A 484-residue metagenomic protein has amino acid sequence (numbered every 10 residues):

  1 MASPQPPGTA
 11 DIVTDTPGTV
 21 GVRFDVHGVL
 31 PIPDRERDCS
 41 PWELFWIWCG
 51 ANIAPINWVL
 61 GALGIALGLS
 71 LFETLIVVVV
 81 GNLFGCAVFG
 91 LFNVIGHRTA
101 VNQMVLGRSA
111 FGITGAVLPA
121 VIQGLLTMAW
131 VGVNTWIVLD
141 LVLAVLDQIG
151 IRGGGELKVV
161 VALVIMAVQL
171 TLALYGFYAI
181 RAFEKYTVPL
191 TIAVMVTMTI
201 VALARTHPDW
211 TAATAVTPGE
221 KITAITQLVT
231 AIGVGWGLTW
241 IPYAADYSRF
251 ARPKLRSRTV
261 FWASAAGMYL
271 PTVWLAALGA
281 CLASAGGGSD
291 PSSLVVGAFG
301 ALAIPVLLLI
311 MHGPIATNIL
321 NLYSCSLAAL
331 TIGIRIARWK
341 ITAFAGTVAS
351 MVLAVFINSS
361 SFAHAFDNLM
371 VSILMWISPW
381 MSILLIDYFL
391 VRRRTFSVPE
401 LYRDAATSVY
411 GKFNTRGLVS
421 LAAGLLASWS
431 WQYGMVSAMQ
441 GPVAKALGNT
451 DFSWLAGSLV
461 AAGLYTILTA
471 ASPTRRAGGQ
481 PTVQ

Functional and structural regions predicted by a protein language model:
A2-L71, A224-T230, R249-T259, S472-Q484: Membrane-interface "cap" regions at the ends of multi-pass membrane proteins
P41-W58, T199-T206, A215-L282, G300-I319 (+1 more regions): Hydrophobic, membrane-embedded alpha-helices of multi-pass small-molecule transporters
I65-I76, V80, D147-V159, Y178-T187 (+6 more regions): Transmembrane helix-loop boundary segments of multi-pass membrane transporters
A66-L67, V94, A110, L118 (+6 more regions): Membrane-water interface regions at transmembrane-helix termini and the short interhelical loops of multi-pass membrane
V77-A110, V121-L126, W130-T135, A470-P473: Juxtamembrane transmembrane-helix boundary signature
A120, Q148-Y175, P189-I200, T230-P242 (+3 more regions): Transmembrane alpha-helical segments of multi-pass small-molecule transport proteins
D140-L143, Q148, L190-V216, G233-L238 (+3 more regions): Hydrophobic alpha-helical segments and their helix-loop junctions in multi-pass secondary transporters
T342, M381-L464, G478-G479: C-terminal membrane-solvent junction of multi-pass transporters and transport-like membrane proteins
